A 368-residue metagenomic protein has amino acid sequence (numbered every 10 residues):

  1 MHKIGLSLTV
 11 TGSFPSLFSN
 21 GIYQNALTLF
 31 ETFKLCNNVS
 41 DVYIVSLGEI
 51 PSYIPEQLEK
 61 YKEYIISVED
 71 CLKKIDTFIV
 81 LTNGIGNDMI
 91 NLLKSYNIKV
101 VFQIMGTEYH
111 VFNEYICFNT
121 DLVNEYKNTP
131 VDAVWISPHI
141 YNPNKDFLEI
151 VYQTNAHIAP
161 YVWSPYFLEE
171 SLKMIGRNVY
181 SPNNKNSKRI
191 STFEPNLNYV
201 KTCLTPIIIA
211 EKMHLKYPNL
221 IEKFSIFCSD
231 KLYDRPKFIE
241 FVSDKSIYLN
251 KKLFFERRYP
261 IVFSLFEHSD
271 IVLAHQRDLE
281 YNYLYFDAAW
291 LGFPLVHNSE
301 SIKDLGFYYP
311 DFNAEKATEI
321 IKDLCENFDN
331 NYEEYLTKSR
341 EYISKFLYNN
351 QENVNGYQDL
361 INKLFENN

Functional and structural regions predicted by a protein language model:
M1-S19, K188-P195: Nucleotide-activated donor-dependent transferases that construct or modify glycoconjugates
S7, T11, A26-P130, E256-P260: Extended catalytic core of nucleotide-activated donor transferases of GT-like folds
S19-L35, P206-A210: Short amphipathic alpha-helix
N25, I150-K252: Conserved catalytic-core segment of nucleotide-activated headgroup transferases in glycan assembly
I65, E69, D230-L291: Donor nucleotide-activated moiety binding/catalytic core segment of transferases that use nucleotide-activated donors
L92-S187: Catalytic core of nucleotide-activated saccharide and alditol-phosphate transferases
E267-L347: Catalytic binding pocket for nucleotide-activated donors in carbohydrate/polymer assembly enzymes
K345-N368: C-terminal alpha-helical cap of glycosyltransferases
